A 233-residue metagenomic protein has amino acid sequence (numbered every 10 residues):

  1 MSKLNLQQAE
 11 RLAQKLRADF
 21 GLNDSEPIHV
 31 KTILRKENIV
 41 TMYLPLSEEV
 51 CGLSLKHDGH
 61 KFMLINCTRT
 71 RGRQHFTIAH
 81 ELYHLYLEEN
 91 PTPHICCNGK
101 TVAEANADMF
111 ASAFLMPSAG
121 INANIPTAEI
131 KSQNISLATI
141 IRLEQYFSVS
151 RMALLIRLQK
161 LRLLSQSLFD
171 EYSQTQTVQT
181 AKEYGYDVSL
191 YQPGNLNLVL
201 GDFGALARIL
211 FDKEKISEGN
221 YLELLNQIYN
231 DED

Functional and structural regions predicted by a protein language model:
M1-D233: Active-site hotspot residues in diverse enzymes, especially metal/ion-binding acidic/histidine motifs
